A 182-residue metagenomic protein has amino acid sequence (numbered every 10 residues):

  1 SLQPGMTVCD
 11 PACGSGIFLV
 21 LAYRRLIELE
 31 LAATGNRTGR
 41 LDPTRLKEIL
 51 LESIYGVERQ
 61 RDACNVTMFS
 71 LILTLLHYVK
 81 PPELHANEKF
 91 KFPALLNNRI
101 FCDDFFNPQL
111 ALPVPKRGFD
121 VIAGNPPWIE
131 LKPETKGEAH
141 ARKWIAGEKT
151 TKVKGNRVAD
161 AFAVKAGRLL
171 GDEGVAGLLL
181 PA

Functional and structural regions predicted by a protein language model:
S1-P108, L180-A182: Conserved S-adenosyl-L-methionine
I17-R40, F105-A182: SAM-dependent methyltransferase catalytic-core segment centered on the flexible catalytic loop and adjoining short
